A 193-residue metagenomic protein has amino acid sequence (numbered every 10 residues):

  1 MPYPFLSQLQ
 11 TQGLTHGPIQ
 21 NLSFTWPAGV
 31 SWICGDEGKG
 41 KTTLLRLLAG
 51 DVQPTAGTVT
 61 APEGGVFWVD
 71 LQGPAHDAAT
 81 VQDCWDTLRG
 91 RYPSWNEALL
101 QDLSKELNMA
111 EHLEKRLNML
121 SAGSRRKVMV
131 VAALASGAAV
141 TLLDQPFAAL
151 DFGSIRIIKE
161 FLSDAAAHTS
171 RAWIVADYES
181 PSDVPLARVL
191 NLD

Functional and structural regions predicted by a protein language model:
L9-G29, G57: Conserved beta-strand
W32-G35, T43-G90, P181-S182: ABC ATPase nucleotide-binding domain signature region
A98-H112: Conserved ABC ATPase "signature" region
R116-G123: Conserved ABC ATPase signature
V130: Hydrophobic anchor residue at the start of the ABC signature
A135-A139: A short, proline-enriched helix->beta-strand linker immediately N-terminal to the Walker B motif in ABC-type P-loop
D144, L150-D151, I155: ABC-family nucleotide-binding domains
F161-D183: Conserved catalytic loops of ABC-family nucleotide-binding domains
